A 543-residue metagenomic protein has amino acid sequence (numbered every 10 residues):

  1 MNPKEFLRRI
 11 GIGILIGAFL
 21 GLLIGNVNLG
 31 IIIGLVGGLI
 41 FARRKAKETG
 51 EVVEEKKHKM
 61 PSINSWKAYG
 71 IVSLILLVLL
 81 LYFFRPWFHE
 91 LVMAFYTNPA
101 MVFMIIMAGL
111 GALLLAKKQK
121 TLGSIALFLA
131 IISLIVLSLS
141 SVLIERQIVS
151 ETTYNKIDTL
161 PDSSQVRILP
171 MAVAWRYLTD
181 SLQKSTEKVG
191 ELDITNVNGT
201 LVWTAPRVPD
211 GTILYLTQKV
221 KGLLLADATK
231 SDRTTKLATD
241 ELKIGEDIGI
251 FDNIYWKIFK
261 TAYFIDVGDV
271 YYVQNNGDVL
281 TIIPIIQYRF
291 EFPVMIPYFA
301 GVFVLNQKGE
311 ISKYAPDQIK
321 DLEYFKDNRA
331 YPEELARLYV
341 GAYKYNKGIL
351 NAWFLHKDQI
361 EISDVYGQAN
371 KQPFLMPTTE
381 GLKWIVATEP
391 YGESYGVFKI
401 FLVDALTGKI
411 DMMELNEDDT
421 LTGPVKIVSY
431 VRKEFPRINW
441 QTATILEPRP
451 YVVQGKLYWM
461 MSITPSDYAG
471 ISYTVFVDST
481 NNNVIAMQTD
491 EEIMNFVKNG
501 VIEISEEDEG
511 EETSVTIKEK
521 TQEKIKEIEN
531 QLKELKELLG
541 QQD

Functional and structural regions predicted by a protein language model:
M1-N2: Short, Lys/Arg-rich, polar N-terminal cytosolic tail immediately upstream of the first transmembrane signal-anchor
E5, R9-L22, N26, G30-A42: Small-residue-enriched transmembrane alpha-helices
V36, K45-G50: Alpha-helical multipass membrane-protein architecture
E48-D543: Soluble extracytoplasmic regions of secretory-pathway and membrane proteins
